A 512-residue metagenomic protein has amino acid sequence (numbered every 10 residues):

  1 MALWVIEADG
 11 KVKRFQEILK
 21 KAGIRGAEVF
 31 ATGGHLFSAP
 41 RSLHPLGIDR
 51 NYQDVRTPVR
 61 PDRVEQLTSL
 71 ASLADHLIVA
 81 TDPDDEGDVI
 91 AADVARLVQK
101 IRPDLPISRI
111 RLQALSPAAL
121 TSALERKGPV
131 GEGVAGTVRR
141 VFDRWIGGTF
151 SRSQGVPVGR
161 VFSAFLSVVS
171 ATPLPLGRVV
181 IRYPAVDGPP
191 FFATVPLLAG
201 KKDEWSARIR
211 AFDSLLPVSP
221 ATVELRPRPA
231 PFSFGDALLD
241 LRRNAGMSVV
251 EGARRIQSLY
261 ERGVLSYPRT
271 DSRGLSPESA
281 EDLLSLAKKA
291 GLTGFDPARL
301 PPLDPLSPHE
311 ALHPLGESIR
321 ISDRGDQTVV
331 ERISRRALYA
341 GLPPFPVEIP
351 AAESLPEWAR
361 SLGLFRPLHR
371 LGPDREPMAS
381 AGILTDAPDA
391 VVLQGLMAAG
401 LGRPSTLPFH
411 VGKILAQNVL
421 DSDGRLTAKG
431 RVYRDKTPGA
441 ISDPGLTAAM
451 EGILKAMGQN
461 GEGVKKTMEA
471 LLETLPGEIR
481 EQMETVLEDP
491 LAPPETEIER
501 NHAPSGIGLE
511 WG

Functional and structural regions predicted by a protein language model:
M1-E7, Q16-K21, T68-A71, D75 (+10 more regions): Basic, low-complexity terminal or inter-domain segments flanking catalytic cores
M1-G136, R140, R144, D389 (+1 more regions): Intrinsically disordered, low-complexity regulatory segments
I110-F192, V218-L225: C-terminal or mid-to-C-terminal helical accessory/interaction module adjacent to the motor/catalytic core
R111, G188-K201, A359-G363: Short amphipathic beta-strand/extended segments with alternating polar/hydrophobic composition
P227, F232, D236-A245: Structured, charged N-terminal subsegments at the starts of enzyme catalytic cores and at intra-chain domain/subunit
